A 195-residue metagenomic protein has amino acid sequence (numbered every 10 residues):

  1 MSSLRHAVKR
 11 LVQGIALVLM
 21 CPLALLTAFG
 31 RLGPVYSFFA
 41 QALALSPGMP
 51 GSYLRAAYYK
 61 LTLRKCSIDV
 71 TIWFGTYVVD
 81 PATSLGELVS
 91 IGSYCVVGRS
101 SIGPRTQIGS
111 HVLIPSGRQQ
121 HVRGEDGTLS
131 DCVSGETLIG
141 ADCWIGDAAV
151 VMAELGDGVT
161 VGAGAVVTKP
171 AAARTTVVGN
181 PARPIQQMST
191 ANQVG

Functional and structural regions predicted by a protein language model:
M1-R64, I68, D142, N180-G195: Terminal amphipathic alpha-helical/low-complexity segments used for targeting or macromolecular assembly
L17-V18, P22-L25, T76-V78, P115-S116 (+3 more regions): Short, highly charged low-complexity linear segments
S46-A57, R64-K65, W73-L155, N180-V194: Flexible, glycine/small-residue-enriched loop-and-beta-strand segment within the central core of proteins
S90, W144, T160, V166 (+1 more regions): Short-chain dehydrogenase/reductase
S110, A163, A173: Residues that flank catalytic or metal-binding motifs in active/ligand-binding sites
D147-T160, A165-K169: Beta-rich strand-turn-strand
